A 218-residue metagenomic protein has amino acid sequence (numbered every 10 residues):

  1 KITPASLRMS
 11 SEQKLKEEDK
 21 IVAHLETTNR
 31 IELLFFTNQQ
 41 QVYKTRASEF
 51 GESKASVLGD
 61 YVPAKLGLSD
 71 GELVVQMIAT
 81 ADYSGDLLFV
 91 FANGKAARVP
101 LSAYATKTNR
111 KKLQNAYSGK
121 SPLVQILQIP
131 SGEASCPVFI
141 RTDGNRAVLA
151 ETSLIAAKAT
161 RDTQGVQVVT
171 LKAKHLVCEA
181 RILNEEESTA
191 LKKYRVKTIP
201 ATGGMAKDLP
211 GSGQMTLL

Functional and structural regions predicted by a protein language model:
K1-L218: C-terminal interaction appendages of subunits in large macromolecular complexes
